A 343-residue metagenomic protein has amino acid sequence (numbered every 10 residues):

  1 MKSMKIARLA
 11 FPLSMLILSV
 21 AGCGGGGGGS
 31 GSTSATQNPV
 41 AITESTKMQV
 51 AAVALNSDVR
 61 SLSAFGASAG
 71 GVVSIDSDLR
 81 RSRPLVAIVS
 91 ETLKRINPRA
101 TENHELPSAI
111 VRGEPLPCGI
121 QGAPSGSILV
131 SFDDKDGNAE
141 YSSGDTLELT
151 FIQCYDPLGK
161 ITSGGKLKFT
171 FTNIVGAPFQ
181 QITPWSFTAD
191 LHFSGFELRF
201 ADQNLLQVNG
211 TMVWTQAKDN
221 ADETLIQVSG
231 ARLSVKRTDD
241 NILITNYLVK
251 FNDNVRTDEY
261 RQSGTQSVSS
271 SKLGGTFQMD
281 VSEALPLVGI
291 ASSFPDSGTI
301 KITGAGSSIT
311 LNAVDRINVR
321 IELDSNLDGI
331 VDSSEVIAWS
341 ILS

Functional and structural regions predicted by a protein language model:
K2-F11: Bacterial N-terminal signal peptides that target proteins for export
F11-I17: Hydrophobic helical h-region of N-terminal Sec-dependent signal peptides in bacterial secretory/periplasmic proteins
L18-G22: C-terminal motif of bacterial Sec signal peptides marking the signal peptidase cleavage site
C23-G28: Bacterial signal peptide processing site
S30-S343: Low-complexity, intrinsically disordered segments exposed to solvent
